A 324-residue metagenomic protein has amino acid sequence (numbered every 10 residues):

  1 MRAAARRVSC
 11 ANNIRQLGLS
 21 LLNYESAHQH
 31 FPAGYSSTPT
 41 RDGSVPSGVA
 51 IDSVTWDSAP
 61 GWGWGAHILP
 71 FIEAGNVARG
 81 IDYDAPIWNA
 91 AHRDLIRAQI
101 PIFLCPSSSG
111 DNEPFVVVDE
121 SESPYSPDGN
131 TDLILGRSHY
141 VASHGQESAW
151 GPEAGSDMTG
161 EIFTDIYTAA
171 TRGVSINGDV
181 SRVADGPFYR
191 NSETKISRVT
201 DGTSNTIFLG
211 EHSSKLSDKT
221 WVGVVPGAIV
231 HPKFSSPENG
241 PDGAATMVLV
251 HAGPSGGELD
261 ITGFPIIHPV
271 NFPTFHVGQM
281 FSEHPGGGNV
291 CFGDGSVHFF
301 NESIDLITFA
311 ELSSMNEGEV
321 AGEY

Functional and structural regions predicted by a protein language model:
M1-S58, W62, E73-Y83: Conserved hydrophobic/amphipathic alpha-helical signal-anchor segments
S9-C10, P60, D94-R97, V199-D201: Secondary-structure capping and boundary motifs in well-ordered enzyme cores
I14, A98-I100, T203: Alpha-helical scaffolds flanking conserved acidic
S26-Q29, N76-V77, G110, S204 (+1 more regions): Generic structural signal for secondary-structure transition and capping sites
G34-G43, T55-S58, R79-T131: Short, surface-exposed recognition loops and adjoining beta-strand edges that mediate ligand/DNA contacts, enriched
I87, S109, S121-N130, I134 (+1 more regions): Hydrophobic alpha-helical interface faces used for helix-helix packing
